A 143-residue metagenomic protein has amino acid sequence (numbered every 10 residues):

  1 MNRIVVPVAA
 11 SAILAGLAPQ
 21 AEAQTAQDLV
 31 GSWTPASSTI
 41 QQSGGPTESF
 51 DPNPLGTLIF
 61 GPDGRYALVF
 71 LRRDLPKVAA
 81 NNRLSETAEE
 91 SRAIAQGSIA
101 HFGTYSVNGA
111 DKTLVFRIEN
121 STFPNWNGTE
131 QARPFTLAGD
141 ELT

Functional and structural regions predicted by a protein language model:
M1-A9: Bacterial N-terminal signal peptides that target proteins for export
P7, P19-T143: Lipid interaction determinants
S11-P19: Hydrophobic h-region of N-terminal signal peptides that target proteins for export in Gram-negative bacteria
